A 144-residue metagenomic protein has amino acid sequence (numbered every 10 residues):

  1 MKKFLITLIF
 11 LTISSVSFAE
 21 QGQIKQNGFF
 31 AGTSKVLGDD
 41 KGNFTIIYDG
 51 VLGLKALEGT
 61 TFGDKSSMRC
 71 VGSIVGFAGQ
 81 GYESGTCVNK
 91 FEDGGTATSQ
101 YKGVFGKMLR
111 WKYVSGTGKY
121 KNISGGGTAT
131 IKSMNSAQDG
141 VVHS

Functional and structural regions predicted by a protein language model:
F4-I13: Sec-dependent N-terminal signal peptides
I13-E20: Sec/Tat signal peptide C-region and signal peptidase I cleavage site
E20-S144: Beta-strand-enriched cores of mature, soluble protein domains
